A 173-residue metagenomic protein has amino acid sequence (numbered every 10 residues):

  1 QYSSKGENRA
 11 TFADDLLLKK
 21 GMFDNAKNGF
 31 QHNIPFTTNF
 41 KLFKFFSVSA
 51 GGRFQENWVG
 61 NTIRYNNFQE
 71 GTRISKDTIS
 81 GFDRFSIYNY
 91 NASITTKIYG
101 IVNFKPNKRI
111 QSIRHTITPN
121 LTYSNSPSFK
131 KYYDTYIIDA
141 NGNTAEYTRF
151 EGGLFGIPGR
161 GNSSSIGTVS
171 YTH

Functional and structural regions predicted by a protein language model:
Q1-Y171: Outer-membrane beta-barrel proteins and related beta-barrel translocases across Gram-negative bacteria
